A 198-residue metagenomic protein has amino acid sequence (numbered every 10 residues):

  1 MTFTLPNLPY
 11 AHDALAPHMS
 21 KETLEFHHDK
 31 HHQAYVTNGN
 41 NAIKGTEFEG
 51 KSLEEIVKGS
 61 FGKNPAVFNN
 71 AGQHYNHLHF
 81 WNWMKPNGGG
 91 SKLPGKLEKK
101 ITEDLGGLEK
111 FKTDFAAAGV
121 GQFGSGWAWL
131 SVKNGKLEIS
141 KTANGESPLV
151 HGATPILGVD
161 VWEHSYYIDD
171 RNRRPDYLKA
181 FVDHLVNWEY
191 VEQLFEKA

Functional and structural regions predicted by a protein language model:
M1-A198: Feature for soluble, non-membrane regions of globular proteins
